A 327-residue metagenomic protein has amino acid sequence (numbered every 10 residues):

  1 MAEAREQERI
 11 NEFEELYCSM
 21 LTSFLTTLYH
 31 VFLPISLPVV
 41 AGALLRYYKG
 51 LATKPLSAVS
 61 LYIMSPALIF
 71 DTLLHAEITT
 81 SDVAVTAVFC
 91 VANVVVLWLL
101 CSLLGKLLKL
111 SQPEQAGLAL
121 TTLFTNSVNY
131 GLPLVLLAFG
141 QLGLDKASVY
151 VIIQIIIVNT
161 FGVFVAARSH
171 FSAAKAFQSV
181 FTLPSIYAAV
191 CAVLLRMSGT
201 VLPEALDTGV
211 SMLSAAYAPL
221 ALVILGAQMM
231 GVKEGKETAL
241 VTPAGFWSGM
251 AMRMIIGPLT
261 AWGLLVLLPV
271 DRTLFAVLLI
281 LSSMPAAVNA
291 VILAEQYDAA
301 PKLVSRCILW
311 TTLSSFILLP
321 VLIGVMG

Functional and structural regions predicted by a protein language model:
N11-G327: Alpha-helical transmembrane segments of multi-pass small-molecule/ion transporters
